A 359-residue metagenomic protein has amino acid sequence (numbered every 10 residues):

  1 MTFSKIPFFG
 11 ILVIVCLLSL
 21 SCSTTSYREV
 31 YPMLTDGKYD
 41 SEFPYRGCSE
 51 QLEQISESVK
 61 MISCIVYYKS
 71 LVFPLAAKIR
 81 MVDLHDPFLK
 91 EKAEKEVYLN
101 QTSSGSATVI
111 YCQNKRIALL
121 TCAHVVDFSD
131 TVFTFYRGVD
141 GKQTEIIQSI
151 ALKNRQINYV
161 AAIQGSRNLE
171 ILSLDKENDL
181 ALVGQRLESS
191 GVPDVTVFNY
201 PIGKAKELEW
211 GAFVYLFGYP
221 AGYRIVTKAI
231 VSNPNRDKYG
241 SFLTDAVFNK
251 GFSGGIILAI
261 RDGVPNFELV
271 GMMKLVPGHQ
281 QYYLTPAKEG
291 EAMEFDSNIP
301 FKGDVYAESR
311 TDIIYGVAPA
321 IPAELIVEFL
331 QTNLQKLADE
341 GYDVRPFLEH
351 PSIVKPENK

Functional and structural regions predicted by a protein language model:
S19-S21: C-terminal motif of bacterial Sec signal peptides marking the signal peptidase cleavage site
T25-D40, D140-Q143, I150-I157, L269-K359: C-terminal cap/linker of serine protease catalytic domains
E42-L52, S58, T108, A161-L174 (+2 more regions): Active-site substrate-binding loop(s) of clan PA
F43-S49, E91-C122: A conserved glycine-rich beta-strand in the N-terminal activation segment of trypsin-fold
I62, A107, I117, T121 (+8 more regions): Terminal peptide-recognition signature
T108, V247-M273, Y283-P286: Catalytic nucleophile loop of clan PA
I110-S173: Catalytic-histidine neighborhood of serine endopeptidases, predominantly the chymotrypsin-like S1/PA family
T121-D127, G218, V270-H279: Short beta->alpha transition motifs characteristic of CBS
